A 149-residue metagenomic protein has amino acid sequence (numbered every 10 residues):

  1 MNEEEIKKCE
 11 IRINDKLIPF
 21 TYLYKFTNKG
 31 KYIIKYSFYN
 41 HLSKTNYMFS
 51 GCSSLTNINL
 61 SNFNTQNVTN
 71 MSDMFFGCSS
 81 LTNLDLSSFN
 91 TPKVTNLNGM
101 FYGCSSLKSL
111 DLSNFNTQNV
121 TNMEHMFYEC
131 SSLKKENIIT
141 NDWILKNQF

Functional and structural regions predicted by a protein language model:
M1-F149: Negatively charged
